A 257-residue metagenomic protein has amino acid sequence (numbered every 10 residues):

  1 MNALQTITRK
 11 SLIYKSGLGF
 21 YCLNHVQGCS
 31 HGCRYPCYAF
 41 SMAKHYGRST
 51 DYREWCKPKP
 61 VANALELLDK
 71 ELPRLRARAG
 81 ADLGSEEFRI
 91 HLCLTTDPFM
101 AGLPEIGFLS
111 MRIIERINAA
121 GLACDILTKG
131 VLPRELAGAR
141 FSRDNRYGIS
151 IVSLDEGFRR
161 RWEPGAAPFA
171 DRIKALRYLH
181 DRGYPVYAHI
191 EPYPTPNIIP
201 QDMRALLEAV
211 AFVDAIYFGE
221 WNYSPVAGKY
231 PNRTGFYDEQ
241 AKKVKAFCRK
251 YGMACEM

Functional and structural regions predicted by a protein language model:
M1-R146, L154-G157, T234: Conserved Radical SAM active-site core
M1-T8, L12-K15, K174, H180 (+1 more regions): Auxiliary Fe-S-binding modules of radical SAM enzymes
C56-P60, E105-L109, E163-D171, I198-A205 (+1 more regions): Alpha-helix N-cap and loop-to-helix initiation/capping positions
E87-H91, A123-D125, D144-G148, P185-H189 (+2 more regions): Structural preference for beta-strand elements that scaffold enzyme active sites
T95-D97, K129-V131, S150-L154, E191-T195 (+1 more regions): Active-site beta-loop-alpha junctions enriched in small/polar residues
N118, F141, H180-D181, R249: Anion (oxyanion) recognition and catalysis
F158-W162, A227-Y230: Short acidic, glycine/proline-rich loop/turn micro-motifs
G165, Y178-I198: Conserved strand-turn element in the central/C-terminal portion of the radical SAM core barrel that lines
